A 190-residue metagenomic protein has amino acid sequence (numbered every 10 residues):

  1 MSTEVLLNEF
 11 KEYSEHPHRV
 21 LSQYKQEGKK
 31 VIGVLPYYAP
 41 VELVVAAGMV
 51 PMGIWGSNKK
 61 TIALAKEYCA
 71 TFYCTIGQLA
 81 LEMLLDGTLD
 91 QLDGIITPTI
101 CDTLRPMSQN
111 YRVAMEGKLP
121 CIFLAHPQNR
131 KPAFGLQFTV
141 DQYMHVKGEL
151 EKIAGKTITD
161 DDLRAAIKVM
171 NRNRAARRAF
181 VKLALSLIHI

Functional and structural regions predicted by a protein language model:
M1-D160: Trp/Phe/Arg-rich N-terminal binding region typifying the photolyase-homology
A154-I158, V181-S186: Surface-exposed helix-capping loop/turn segments at secondary-structure junctions
I158-V169: A nucleotide-sugar donor-handling region in carbohydrate enzymes
V169-L185: Long, well-ordered, tryptophan-enriched scaffold segments
I188-I190: Conserved small/polar residues in nucleotide/adenosyl-binding loops
